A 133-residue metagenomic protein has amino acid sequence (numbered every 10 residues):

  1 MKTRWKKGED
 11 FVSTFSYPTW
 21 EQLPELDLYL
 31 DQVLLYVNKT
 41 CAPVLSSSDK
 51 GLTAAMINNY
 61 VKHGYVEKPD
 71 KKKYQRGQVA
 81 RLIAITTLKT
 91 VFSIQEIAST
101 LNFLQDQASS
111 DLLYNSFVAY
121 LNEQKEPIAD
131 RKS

Functional and structural regions predicted by a protein language model:
M1-Q105: Basic helix-turn-helix/winged-helix DNA-binding cores and closely related short helical interaction motifs
K7, T19, Q124-D130: Serine/threonine-rich low-complexity intrinsically disordered regions
S93-F103, D111-I128: Conserved, surface-exposed functional patches that form binding/active-site neighborhoods
S133: Conserved small/polar residues in nucleotide/adenosyl-binding loops
